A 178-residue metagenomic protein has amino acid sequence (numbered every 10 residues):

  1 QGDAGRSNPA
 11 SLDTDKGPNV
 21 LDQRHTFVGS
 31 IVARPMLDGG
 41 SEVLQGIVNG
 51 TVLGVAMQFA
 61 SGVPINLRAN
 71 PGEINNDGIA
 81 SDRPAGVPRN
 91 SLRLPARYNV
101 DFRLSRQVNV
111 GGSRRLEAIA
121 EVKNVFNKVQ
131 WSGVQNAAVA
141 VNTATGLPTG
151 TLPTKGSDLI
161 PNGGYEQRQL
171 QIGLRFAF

Functional and structural regions predicted by a protein language model:
Q1-F178: Short, solvent-exposed micro-motifs at the edges of structured domains
